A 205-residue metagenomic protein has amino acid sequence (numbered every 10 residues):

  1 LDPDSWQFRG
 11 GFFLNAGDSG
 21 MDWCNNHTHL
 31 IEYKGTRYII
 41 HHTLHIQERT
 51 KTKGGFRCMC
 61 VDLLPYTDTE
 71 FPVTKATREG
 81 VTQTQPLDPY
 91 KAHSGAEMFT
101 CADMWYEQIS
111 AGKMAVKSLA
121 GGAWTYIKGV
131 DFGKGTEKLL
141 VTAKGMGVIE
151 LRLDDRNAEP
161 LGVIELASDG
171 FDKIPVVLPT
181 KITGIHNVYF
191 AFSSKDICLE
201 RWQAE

Functional and structural regions predicted by a protein language model:
L1-E205: Carbohydrate-active catalytic/glycan-binding domains of CAZyme proteins, especially the secreted or lumenal ectodomains
